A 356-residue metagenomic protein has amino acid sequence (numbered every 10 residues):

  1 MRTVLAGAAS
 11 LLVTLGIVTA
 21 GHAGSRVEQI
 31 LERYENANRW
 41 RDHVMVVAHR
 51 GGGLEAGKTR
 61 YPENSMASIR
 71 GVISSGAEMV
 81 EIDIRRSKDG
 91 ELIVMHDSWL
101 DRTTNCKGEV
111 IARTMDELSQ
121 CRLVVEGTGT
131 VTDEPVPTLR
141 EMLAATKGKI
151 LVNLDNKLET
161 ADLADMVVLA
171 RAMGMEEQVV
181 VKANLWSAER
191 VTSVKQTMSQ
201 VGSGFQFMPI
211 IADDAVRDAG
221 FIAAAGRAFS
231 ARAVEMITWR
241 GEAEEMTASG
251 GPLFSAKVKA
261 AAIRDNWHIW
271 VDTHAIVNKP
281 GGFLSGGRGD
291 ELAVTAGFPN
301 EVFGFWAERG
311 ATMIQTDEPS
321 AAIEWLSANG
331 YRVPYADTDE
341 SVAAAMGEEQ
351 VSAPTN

Functional and structural regions predicted by a protein language model:
M1-V4: Positively charged n-region of N-terminal signal peptides that target proteins for export
G7-G16: Bacterial N-terminal signal peptides
G21-N356: Phosphate-group recognition and catalysis centered on beta-loop-alpha active-site segments
